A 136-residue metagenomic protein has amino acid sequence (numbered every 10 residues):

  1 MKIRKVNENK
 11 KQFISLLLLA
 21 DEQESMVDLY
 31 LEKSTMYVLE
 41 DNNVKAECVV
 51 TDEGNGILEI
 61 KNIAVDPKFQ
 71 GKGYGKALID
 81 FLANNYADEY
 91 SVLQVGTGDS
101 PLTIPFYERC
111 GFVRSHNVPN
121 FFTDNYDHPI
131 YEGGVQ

Functional and structural regions predicted by a protein language model:
R4-N62, D66, I79: Acetyl-CoA-dependent GNAT
K33, P101-L102, F122-D124: Short secondary-structure capping/turn micro-motifs that flank functional sites
I63-Q70, G98: A short, internal acetyl-CoA/4′-phosphopantetheine-binding micro-motif in the GNAT/acyltransferase core
F69, G73-F81: Conserved acetyl-CoA pyrophosphate-binding loop and the N-cap/start of the following alpha-helix in GNAT-like
Y86-D99: Conserved GNAT acetyl-CoA-binding A-motif
Q94-G96, E108, V113-V135: Conserved catalytic-core motifs of GNAT/GCN5-like acyltransferases
